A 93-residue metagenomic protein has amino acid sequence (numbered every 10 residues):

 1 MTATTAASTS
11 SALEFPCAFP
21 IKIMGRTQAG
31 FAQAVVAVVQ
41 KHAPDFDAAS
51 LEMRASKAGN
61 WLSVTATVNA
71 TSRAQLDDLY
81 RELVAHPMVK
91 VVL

Functional and structural regions predicted by a protein language model:
M1-L93: Long, contiguous binding/interaction regions
